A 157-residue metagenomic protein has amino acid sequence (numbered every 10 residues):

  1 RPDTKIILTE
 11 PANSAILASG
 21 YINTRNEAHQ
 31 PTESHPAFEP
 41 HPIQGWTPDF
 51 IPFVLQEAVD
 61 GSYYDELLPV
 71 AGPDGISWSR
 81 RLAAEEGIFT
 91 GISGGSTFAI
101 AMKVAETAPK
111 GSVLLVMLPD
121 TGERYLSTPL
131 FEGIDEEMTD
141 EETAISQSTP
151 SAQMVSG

Functional and structural regions predicted by a protein language model:
R1-T90, P129-G157: Active-site/ligand-binding loops adjacent to catalytic centers
T4-K5, S112-L114: Residue-level recognition of the N-termini of beta-strands and the immediately preceding loop/turn
L8-E10, L115-P119: Short beta-strand segments
I16-L17, S93-A101, Y125: Short glycine/serine/threonine-rich phosphate/pyrophosphate-binding segments that cradle anionic phosphate groups
P73-G75, G95, G122-E123: Short Gly/Pro-enriched loop/turn and capping motifs at secondary-structure junctions
F89-S93, K110: Helix N-cap / loop-to-helix initiation motif
F98-V113: Structural signature of the thiamine diphosphate
L118-L130: Short, mixed-charge aromatic SLiMs
